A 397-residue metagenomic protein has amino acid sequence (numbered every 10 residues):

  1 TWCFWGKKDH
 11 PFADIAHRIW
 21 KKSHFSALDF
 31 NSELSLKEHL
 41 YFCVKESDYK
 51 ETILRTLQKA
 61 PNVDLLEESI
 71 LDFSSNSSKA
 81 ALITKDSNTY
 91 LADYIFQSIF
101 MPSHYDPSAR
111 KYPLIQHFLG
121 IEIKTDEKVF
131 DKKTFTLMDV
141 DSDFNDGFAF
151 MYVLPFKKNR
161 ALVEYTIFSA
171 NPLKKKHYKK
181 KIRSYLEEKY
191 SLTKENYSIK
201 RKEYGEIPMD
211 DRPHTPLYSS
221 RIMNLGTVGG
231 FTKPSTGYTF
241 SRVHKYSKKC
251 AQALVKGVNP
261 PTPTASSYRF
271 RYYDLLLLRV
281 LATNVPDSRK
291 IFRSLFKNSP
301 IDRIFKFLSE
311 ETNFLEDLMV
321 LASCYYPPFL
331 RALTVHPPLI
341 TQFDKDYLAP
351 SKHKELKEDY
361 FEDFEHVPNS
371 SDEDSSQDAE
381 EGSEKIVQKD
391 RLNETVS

Functional and structural regions predicted by a protein language model:
T1-A27: N-terminal FAD cofactor-binding segment of flavoenzymes
S26-F30, F156-N159: Short acidic-glycine loop/turn motifs at beta-strand connectors
L36-R55, S169-H177: Short beta-strand to alpha-helix junction loop
N62-V63, I222: Short, conserved active-site loop motifs that form the nucleotide-linked donor/cofactor pocket
D64-Y190: Predominantly flavin-linked oxidoreductase catalytic cores and closely associated redox partners
I70, D143-N145, S169-C250: FAD/FMN-dependent oxidoreductases across multiple families
K248-D372, D378, N393-S397: C-terminal helical "tail/cap" subdomain of flavin- and related membrane-associated enzymes
